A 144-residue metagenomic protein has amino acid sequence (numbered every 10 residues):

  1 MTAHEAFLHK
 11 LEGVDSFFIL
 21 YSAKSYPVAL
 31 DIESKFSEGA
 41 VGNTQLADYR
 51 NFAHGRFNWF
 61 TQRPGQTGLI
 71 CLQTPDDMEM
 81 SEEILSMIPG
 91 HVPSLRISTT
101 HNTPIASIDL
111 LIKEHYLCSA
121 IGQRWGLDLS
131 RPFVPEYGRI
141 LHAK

Functional and structural regions predicted by a protein language model:
M1-K144: A SIS-like phosphosugar-recognition module
